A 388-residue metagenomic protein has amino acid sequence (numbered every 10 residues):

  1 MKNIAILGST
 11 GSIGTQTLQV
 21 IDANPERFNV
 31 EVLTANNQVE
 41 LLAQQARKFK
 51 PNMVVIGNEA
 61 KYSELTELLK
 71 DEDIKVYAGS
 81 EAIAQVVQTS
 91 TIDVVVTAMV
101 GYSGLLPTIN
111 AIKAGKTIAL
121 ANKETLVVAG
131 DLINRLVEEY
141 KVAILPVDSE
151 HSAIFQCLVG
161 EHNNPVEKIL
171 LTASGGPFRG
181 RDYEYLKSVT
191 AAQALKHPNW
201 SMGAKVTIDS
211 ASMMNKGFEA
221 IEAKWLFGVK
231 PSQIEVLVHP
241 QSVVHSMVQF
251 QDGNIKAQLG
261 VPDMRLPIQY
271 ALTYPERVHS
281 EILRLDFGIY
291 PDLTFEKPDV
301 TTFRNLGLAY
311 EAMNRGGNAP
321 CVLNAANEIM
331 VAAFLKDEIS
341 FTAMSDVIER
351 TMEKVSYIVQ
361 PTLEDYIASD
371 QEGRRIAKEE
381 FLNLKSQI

Functional and structural regions predicted by a protein language model:
M1-I388: Catalytic, metal-anchored helix/loop core of enzyme active sites in primary metabolism
